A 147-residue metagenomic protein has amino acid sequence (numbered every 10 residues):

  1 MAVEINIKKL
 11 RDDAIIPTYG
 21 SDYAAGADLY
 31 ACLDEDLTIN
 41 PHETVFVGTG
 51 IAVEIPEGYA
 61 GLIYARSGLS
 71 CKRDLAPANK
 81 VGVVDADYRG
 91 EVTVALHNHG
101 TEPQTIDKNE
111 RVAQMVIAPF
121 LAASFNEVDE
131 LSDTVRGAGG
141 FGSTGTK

Functional and structural regions predicted by a protein language model:
M1-K147: DUTPase catalytic domain/fold
